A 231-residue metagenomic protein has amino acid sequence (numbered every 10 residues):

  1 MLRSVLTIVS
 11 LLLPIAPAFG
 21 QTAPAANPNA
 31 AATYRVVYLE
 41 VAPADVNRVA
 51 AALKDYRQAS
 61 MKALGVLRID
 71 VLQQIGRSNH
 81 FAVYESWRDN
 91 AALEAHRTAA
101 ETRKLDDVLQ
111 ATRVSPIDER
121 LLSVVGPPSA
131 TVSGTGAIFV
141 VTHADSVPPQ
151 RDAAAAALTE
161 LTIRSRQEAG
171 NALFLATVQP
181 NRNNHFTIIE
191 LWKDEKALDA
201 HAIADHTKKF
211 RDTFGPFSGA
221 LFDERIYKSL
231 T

Functional and structural regions predicted by a protein language model:
M1-L2: N-terminal secretory signal peptides that target proteins for export/translocation
V5-A18: Bacterial N-terminal signal peptides
Q21-A32, D70-H80, K104-F139, L173-N183 (+1 more regions): Glycine-rich beta-strand-turn "strand-cap" elements at beta-sheet edges
T33-E40, D70-R97, G136-D145, L175-A202: Short, well-ordered beta-strand segments in beta-rich or mixed alpha/beta enzyme and ligand-binding folds
P43-V66, E101-L105, P148-A172, H206-F210: Short amphipathic alpha-helical segments
